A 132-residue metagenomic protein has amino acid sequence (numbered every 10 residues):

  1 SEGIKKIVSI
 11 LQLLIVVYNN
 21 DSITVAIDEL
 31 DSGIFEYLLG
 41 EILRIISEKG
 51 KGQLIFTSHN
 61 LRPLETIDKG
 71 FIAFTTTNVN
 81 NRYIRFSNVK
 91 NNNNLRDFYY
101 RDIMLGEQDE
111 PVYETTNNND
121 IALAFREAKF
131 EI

Functional and structural regions predicted by a protein language model:
S1-I15, E29-I34: Conserved ABC ATPase signature
K6-S9, I23-T24, Q53: Conserved active-site beta-strand-loop modules that form the wall/rim of enzyme catalytic pockets and either contain
I10, L39-I42: Conserved hydrophobic alpha-helix in the ABC-type ATPase nucleotide-binding domain
V16-N20: Phosphate-binding P-loop
D21, A26-L30: Walker B catalytic motif
G33-F35, P63-L64: Catalytic P-loop NTPase motifs of RecA-like helicase/translocase cores
E41-I132: C-terminal lobe/lid and adjacent interdomain/linker elements of RecA-like ASCE P-loop ATPase modules
